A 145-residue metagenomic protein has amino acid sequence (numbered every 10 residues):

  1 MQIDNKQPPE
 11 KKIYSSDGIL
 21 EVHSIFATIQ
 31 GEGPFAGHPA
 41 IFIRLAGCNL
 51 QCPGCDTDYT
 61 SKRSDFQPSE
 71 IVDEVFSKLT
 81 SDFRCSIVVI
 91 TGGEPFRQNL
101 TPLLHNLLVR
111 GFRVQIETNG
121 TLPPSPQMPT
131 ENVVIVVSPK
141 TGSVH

Functional and structural regions predicted by a protein language model:
Q2, K6-P9, S15-A27, P39-A40 (+2 more regions): Conserved Radical SAM active-site core
T28-E32: Short, solvent-exposed loop/turn elements at beta->coil junctions and helix N-caps that rim active or binding pockets
P34-A36: A short catalytic or substrate-binding loop motif that flags glycine-/basic-rich loops and adjacent residues that bind
V133-H145: Non-cysteine beta-strand/loop elements that form the S-adenosyl-L-methionine
